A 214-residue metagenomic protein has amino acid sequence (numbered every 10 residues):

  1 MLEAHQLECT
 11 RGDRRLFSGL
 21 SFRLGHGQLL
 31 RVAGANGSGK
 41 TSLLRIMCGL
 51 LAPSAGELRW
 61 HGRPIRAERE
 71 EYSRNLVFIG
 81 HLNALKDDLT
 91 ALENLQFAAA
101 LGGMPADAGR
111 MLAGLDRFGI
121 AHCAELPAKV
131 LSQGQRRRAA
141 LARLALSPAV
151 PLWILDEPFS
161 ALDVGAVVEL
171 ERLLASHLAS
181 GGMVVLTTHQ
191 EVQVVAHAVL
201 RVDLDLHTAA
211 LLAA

Functional and structural regions predicted by a protein language model:
L2, F17-G19: Conserved structural motif at the start of ABC-family nucleotide-binding domains
A33-A35: The feature captures the beta-strand-to-loop junction immediately N-terminal to the Walker
C48: Helix-to-loop junction immediately C-terminal to a conserved catalytic motif
G56-Y72: Conserved ABC transporter NBD signature motif
Q96, A108-C123, A142: Conserved ABC ATPase "signature" region
L141-A142, G181: Hydrophobic anchor residue at the start of the ABC signature
W153-E157: Catalytic Walker B motif of ABC-type/P-loop ATPase nucleotide-binding domains
